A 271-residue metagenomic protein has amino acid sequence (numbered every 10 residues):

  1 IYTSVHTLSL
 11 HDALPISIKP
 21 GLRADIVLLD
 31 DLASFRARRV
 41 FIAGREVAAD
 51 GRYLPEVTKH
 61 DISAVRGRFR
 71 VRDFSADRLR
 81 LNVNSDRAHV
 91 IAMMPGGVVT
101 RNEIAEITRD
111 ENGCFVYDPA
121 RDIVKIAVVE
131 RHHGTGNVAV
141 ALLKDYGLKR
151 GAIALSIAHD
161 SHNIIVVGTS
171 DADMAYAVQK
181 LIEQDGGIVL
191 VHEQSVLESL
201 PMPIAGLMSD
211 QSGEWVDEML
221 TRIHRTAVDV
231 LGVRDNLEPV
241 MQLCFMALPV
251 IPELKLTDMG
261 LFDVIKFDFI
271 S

Functional and structural regions predicted by a protein language model:
I1-T7: Short, exposed "boundary/linker" segments that immediately precede the start of a downstream structural module
S9, A13-S271: Active-site microenvironment of metallo-dependent hydrolases
